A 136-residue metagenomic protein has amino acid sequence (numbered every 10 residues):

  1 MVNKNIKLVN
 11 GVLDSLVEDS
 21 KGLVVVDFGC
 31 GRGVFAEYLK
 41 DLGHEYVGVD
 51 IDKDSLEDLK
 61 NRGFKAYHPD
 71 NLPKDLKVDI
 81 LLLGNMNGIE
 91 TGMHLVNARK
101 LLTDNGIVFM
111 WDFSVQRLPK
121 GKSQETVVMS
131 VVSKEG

Functional and structural regions predicted by a protein language model:
V2-K21: Conserved alpha-helix/loop element of class I SAM-dependent methyltransferases that forms part of the SAM/SAH-binding
G22-G31: Conserved class I S-adenosyl-L-methionine
R32-L42: Conserved SAM-binding loop of SAM-dependent methyltransferases across substrates and taxa, primarily the Class I
D52: Conserved SAM/SAH-binding beta-strand->alpha-helix loop
R62-N71: Conserved SAM-binding strand-loop segment of SAM-dependent methyltransferases
D79-G92: A short SAM/SAH-binding and catalytic strip from SAM-dependent methyltransferases
M93-D104: A short glycine-rich, Lys/Arg-flanked "PGG" loop and its adjoining helix->strand segment in the class I
N105-F113: Conserved beta-strand signature within the Rossmann-like core of class I S-adenosyl-L-methionine
